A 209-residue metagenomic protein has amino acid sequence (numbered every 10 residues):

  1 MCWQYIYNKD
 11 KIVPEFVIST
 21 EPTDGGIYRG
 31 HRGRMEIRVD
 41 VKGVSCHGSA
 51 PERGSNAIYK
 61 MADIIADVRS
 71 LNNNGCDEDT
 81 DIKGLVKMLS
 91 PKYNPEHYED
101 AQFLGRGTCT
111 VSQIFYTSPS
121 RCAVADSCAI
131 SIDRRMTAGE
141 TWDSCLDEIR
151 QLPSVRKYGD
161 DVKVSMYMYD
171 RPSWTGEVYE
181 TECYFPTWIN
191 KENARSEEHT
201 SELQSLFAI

Functional and structural regions predicted by a protein language model:
M1-E36, A101: Acidic/histidine-rich catalytic neighborhood of metal-dependent amide-processing enzymes
P22, R29, R38-S201: Metal-dependent amide/peptide-bond hydrolase catalytic core, centered on the "pita-bread" metallohydrolase fold
E202-I209: Positively charged, low-complexity/disordered segments
